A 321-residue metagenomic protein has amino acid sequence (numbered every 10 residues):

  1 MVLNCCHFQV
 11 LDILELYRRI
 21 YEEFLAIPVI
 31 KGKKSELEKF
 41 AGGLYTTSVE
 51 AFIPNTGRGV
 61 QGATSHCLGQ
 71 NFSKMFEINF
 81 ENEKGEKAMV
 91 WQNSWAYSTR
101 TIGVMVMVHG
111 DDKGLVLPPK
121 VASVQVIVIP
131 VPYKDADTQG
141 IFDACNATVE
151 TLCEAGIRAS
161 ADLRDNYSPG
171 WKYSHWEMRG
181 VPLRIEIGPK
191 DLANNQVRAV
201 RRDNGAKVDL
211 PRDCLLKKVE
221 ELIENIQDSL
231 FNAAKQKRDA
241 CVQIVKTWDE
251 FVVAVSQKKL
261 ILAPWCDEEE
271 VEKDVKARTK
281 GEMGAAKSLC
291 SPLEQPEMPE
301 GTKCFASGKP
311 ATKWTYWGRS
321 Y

Functional and structural regions predicted by a protein language model:
M1-Y321: NTP/phosphate- and nucleic-acid-binding module
